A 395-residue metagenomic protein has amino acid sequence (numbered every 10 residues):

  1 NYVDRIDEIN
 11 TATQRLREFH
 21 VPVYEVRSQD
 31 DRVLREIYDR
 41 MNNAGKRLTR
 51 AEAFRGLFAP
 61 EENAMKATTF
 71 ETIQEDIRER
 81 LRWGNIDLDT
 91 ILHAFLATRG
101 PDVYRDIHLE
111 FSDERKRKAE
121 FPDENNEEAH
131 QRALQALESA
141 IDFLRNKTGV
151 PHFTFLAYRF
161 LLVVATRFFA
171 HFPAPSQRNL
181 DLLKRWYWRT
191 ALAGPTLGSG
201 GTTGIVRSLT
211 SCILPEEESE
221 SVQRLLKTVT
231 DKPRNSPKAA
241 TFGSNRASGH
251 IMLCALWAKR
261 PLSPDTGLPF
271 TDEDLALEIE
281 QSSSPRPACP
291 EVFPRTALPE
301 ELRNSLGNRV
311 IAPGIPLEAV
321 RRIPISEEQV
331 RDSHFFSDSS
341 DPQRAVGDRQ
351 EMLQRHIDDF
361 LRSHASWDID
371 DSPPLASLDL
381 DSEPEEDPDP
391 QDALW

Functional and structural regions predicted by a protein language model:
N1-D106, Q177, W188-R189, I323-W395: Basic- and aromatic-enriched surface patches that contact anionic nucleotides/nucleic acids
Y2-D4, D142-R145, E291: A short linear-motif detector with a strong N-terminal bias
N10-A12, V150-T154, L298-P299: Generic recognition of flexible, low-complexity loop/linker segments
R15-R17, A157-R159, S305: A short, structural micro-pattern
N43, R47, A59, H171 (+4 more regions): Short, well-ordered loop/turn and helix-capping segments at boundaries between secondary-structure elements and domains
L92-P237: A cross-family structural signal marking well-folded subdomains
V163, D181, R185, T190-A193 (+5 more regions): Feature representing long, continuous alpha-helical segments
P195-V320: Intrinsically disordered, low-complexity N-proximal targeting/linker segments that flank membranes
